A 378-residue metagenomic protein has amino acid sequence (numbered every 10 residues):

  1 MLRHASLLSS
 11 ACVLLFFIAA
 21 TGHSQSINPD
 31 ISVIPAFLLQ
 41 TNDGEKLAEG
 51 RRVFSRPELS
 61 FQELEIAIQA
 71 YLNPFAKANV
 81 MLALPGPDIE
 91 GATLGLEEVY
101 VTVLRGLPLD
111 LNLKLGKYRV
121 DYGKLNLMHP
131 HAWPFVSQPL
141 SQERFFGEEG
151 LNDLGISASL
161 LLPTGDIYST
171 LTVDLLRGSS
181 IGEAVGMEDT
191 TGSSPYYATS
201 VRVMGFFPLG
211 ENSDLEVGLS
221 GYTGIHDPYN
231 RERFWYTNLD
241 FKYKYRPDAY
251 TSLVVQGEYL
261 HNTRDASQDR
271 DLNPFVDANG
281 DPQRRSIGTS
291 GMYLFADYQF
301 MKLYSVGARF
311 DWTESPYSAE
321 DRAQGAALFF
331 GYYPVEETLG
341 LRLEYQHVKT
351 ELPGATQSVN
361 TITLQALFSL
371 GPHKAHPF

Functional and structural regions predicted by a protein language model:
Q25-I181, P195-E211, S290, F295-G307: Outer membrane beta-barrel
D30-A36, M81-A83, K114-Y118, T172-L176 (+6 more regions): Transmembrane beta-strands of outer-membrane beta-barrel proteins
L38-E45, A83-I89, V120-G123, L140 (+7 more regions): Sequence/structural signature of outer-membrane beta-barrel proteins
D43-E49, I89-Y100, L127-P130, G182-T190 (+5 more regions): Outer-membrane beta-barrel translocator domains and adjoining extracellular loop/strand segments of Gram-negative
E97, R177, Y197-T199, G221-T223 (+7 more regions): Transmembrane beta-barrel architecture of outer-membrane proteins
A158, F330-P334, L339, S358-F378: Outer-membrane beta-barrel "beta-signal"
G210-P316: Detector for outer-membrane/organellar transmembrane beta-barrel domains, recognizing the amphipathic beta-strand
D297-K349: C-terminal hydrophobic structural anchor segments that stabilize assembly/packing rather than catalytic chemistry
